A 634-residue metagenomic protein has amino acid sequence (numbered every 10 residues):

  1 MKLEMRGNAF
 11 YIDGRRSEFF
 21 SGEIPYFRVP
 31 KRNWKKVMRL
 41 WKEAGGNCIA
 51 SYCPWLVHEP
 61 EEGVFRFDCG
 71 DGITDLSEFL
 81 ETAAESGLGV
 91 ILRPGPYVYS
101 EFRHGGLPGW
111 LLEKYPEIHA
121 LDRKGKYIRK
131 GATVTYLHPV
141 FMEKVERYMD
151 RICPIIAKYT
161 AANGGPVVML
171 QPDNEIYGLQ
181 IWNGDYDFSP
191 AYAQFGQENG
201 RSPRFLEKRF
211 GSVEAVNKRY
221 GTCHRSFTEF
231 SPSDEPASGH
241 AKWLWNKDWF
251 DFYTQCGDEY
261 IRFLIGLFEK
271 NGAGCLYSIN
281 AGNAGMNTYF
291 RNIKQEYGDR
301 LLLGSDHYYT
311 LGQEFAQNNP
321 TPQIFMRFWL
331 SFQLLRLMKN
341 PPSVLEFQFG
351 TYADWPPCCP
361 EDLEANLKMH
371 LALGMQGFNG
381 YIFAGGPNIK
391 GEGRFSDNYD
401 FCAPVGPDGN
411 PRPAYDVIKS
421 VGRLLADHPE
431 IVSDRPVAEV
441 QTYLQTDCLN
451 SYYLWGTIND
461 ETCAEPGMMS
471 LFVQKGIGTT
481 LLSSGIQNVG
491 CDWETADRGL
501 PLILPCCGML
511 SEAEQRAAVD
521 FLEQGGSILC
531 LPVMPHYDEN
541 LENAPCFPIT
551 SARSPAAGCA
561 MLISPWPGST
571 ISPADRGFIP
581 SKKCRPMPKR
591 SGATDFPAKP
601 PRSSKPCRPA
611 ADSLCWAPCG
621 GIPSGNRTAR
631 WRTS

Functional and structural regions predicted by a protein language model:
M1-C48: N-terminal carbohydrate-binding accessory modules
G14, W41, I49, A83 (+7 more regions): Conserved, mostly hydrophobic/aromatic
E18-G22, N47-S51, V90-P94, V168-P172 (+4 more regions): Hydrophobic faces of well-ordered beta-strands that scaffold small-molecule active sites in alpha/beta enzyme cores
F19-K31, W55-T74, K126-R147, I155 (+8 more regions): The substrate-binding groove and active-site-proximal loops of carbohydrate-active enzymes, especially glycoside
F27-E43, M286-K294, E361-M369: Short, acidic/polar
W34-Y115, I265, E269, G508-M509: Aromatic-lined substrate-binding rim segments of carbohydrate-active enzymes
L112-E296, L301: Polysaccharide-binding and catalytic clefts of secreted carbohydrate-active enzymes
G165, R225-K242, Y253-T254, D258-R262 (+3 more regions): Carbohydrate-binding surfaces of carbohydrate-active enzymes
